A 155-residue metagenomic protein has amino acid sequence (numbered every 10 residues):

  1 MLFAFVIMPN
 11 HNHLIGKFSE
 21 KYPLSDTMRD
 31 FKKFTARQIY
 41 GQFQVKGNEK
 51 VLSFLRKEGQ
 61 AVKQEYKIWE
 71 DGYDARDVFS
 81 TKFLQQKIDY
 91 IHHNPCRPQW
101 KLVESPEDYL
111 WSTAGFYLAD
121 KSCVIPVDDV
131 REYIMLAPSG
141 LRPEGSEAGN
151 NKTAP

Functional and structural regions predicted by a protein language model:
M1-P155: Short catalytic/metal-binding and nucleic-acid-binding patches
